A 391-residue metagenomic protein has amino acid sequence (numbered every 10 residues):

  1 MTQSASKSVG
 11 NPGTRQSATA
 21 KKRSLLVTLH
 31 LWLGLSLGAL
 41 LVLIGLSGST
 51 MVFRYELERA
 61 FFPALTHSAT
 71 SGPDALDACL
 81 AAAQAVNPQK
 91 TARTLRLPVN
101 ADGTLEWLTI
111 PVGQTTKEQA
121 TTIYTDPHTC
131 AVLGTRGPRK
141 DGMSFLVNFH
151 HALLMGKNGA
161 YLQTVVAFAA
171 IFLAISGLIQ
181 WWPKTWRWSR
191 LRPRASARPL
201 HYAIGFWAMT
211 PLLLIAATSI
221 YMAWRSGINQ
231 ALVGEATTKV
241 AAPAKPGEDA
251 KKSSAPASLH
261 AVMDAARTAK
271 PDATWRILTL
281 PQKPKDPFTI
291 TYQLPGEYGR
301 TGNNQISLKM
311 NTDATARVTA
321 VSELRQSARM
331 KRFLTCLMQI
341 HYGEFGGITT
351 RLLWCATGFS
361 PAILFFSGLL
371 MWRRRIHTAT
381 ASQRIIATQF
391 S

Functional and structural regions predicted by a protein language model:
T2-S391: Conserved histidines in hydrophobic membrane contexts and catalytic metal-binding motifs
